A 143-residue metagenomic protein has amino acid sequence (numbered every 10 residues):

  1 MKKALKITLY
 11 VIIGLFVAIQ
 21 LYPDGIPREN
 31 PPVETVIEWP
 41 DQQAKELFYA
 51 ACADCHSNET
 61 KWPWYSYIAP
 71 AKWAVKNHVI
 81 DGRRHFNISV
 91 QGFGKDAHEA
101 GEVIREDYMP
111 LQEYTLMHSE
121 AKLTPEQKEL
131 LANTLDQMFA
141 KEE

Functional and structural regions predicted by a protein language model:
K6-P23: Hydrophobic membrane-insertion alpha-helices, especially the h-region of bacterial N-terminal signal peptides
A18-V33, K61: Signal peptide cleavage region of secreted peptide precursors
P27-F48: Electrostatic cytochrome c docking/interface patches
F48-E59, M109, L131: The canonical Cys-X-X-Cys-His
W64-P70: Short cysteine/histidine-rich zinc-coordinating motifs and their immediately flanking basic loops
W73-H118: Extracytoplasmic electron-transfer domains, predominantly the class I c-type cytochrome c fold
D107-Y108, T115-E142: C-terminal capping alpha-helices of c-type cytochrome domains
